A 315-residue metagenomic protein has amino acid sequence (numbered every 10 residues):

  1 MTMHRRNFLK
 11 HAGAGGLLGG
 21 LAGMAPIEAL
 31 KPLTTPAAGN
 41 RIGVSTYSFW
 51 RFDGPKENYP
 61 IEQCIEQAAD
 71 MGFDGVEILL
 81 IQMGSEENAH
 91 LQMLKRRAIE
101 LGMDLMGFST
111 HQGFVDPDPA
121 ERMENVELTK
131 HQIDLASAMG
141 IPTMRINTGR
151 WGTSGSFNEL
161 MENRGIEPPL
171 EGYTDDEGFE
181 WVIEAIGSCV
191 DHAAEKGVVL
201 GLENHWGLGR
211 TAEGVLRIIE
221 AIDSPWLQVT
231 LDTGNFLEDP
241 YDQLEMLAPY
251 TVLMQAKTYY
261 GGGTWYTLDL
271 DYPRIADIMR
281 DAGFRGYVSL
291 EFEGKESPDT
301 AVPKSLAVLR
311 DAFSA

Functional and structural regions predicted by a protein language model:
T2-G43, S48-M71, G187, E195 (+1 more regions): Histidine-acidic metal/acid-base catalytic patches
G13, G20-G23, R97-G107, V115-Q228: Active-site acidic/histidine proton-transfer and metal-coordination neighborhood in alpha/beta enzyme cores
N58-I61, H90-M93, R122, V126-T129 (+2 more regions): Charged helix-capping and loop-helix junction motifs
D74-G75, D104, P142, V199 (+2 more regions): Residue-level detector of anion-binding/catalytic polar loops
E77, G107-S109, R145, G201 (+2 more regions): Conserved beta-strand positions in the central sheet of alpha/beta enzyme cores
E77-I81, L200-N204, T230-D232, S289-E291: Short catalytic-loop micro-motif centered on adjacent basic/acidic residues
E77-K95, W151-G155: Glycine-rich, proline-tolerant flexible connector loops at the mouths of alpha/beta enzymes
E86-Q92, P119-R122, D299-A301: Metal-dependent catalytic neighborhoods of phosphoester/phosphodiester hydrolases
